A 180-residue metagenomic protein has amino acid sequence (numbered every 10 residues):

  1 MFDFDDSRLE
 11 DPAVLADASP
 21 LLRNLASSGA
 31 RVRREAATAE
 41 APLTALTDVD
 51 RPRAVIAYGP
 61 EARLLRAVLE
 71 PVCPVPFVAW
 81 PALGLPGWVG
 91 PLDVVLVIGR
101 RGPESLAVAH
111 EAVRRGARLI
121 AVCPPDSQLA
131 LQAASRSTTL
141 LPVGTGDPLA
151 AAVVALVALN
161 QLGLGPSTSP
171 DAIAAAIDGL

Functional and structural regions predicted by a protein language model:
M1-R23, R33, R118, A130-G146 (+1 more regions): Extreme N-terminal leader/targeting regions
D3-D5, A26-A30, A67-E70: N-terminal start-of-chain detector that recognizes signal peptides and the immediate post-cleavage beginning
E10-P12, R34-A36, Y58, P74-F77: A short linear-motif detector with a strong N-terminal bias
P12-N24, A30, R34-A45, G144-T145 (+1 more regions): Active-site phosphate/pyrophosphate-binding segments
D48-G179: Glycine-rich phosphate-binding loops that contact phosphosugars or nucleotide phosphates
